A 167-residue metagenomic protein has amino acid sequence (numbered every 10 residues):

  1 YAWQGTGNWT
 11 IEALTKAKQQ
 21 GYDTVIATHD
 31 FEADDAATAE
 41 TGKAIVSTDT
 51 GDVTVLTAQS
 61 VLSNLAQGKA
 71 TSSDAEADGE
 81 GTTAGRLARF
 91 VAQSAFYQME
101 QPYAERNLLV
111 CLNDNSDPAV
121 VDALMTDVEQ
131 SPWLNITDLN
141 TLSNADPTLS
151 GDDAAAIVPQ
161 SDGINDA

Functional and structural regions predicted by a protein language model:
A2: Conserved, mostly hydrophobic/aromatic
G7-F31, S47-A167: Catalytic grooves of carbohydrate-active enzymes
D34-T41, P147: Short, charged, surface-exposed secondary-structure boundary motifs
A44: A conserved catalytic-loop motif detector
